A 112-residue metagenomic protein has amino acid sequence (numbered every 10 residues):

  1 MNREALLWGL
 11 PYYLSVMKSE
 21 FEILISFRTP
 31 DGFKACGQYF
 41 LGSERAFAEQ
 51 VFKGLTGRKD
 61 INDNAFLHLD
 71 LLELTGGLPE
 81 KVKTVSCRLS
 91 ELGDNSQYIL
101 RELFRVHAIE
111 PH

Functional and structural regions predicted by a protein language model:
E4-A5: Acidic, Ala/Val/Gly-enriched low-complexity intrinsically disordered segments
Y13-C36: Short aromatic-glycine-(Arg/Gly/Cys) micro-motifs in beta-strand/loop hairpins
S26-P30, E44-R45, L74-G76: Generic structural motif
F33-A46: A short, exposed loop/beta-hairpin motif centered on an aromatic-Gly-Thr core
S43-K59: Charged, amphipathic alpha-helical segments
G57-H112: Short, mixed-charge low-complexity intrinsically disordered segments
